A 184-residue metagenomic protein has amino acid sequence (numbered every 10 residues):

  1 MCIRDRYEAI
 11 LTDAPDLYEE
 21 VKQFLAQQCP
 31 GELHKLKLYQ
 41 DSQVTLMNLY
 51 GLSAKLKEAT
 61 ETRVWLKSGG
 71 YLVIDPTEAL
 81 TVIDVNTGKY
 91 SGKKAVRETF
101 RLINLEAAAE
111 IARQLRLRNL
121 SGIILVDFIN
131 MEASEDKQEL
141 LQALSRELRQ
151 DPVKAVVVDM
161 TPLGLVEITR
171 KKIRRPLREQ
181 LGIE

Functional and structural regions predicted by a protein language model:
R4-L72, T77, V153-E184: OB-fold/S1-family RNA-binding modules
S68-E184: Conserved glycine-centered short motifs in functionally critical loops
